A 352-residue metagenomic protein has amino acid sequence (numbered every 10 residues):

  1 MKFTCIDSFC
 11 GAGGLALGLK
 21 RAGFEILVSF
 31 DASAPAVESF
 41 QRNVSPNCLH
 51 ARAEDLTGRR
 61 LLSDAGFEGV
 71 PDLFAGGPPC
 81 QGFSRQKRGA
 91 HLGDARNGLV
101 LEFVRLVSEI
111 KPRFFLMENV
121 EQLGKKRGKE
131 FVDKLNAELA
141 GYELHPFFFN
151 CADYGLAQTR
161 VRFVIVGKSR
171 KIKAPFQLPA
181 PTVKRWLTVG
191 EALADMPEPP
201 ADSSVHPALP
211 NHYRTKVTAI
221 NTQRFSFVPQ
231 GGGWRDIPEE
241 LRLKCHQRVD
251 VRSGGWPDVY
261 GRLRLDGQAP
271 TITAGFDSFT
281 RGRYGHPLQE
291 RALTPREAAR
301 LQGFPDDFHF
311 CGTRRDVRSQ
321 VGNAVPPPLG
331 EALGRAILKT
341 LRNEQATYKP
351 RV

Functional and structural regions predicted by a protein language model:
M1-C5: Extreme N-terminal starter segment of soluble prokaryotic enzymes
F9-A12: Class I SAM-dependent methyltransferase "Motif I" SAM/SAH-binding loop
G18-E25, N43: A short, Lys/Arg-enriched amphipathic alpha-helix followed by its capping loop at the start of a domain
S33: Conserved SAM/SAH-binding beta-strand->alpha-helix loop
E38-G66: S-adenosyl-L-methionine
R59-V70, Q81-S253, P257: Class I S-adenosyl-L-methionine
H212-V352: C-terminal target-recognition/interaction regions appended to catalytic cores
